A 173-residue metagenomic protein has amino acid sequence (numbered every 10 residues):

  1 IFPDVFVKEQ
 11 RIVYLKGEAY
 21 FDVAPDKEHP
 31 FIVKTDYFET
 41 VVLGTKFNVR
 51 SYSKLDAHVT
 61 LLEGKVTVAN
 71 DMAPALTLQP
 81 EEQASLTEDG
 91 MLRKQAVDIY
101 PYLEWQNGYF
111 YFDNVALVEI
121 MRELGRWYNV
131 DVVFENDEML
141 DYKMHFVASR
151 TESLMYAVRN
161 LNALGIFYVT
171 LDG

Functional and structural regions predicted by a protein language model:
I1-G173: A residue-level detector for the "anchor" residue at the start of short, highly conserved motifs
